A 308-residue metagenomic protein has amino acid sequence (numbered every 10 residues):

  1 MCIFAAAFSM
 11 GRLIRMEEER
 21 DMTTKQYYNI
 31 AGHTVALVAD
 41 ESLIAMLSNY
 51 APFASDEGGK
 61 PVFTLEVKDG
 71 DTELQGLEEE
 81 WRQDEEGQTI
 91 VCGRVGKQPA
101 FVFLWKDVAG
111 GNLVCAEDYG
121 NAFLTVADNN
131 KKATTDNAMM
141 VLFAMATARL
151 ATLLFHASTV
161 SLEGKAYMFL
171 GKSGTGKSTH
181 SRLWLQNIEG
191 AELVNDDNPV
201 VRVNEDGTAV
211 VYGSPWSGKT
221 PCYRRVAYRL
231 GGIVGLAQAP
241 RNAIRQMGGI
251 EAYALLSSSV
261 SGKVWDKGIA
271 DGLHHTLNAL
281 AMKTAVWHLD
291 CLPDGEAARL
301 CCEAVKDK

Functional and structural regions predicted by a protein language model:
M1-C2, M22: Accessible peptide chain termini
I3, S9-I14, E18: Short, positively charged and aromatic/hydrophobic N-terminal segments
E17-S173, L183-E192, V200-K308: A noncatalytic interaction/capping subdomain that flanks phosphate/NTP-handling catalytic cores
G176: Conserved glycine(s) of the Walker
H180: Hydrophobic positions on the alpha1 helix immediately C-terminal to the Walker A/P-loop
